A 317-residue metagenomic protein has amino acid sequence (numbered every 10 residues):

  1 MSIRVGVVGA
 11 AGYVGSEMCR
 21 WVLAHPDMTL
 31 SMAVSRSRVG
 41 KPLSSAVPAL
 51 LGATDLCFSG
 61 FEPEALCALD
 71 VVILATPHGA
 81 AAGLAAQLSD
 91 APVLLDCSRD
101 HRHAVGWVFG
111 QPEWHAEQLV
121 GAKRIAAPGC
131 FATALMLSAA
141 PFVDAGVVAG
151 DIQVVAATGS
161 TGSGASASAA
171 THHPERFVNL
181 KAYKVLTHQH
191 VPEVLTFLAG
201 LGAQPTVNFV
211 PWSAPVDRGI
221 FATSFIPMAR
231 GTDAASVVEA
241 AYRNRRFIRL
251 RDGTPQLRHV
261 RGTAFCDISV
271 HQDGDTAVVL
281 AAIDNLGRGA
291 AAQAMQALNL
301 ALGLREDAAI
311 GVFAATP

Functional and structural regions predicted by a protein language model:
M1-V185, H271-D273, A308-T316: N-terminal Rossmann-like NAD(P) cofactor-binding subdomain of oxidoreductases, focused on the glycine-rich
G12, H78, A132-M136, K184-P192 (+4 more regions): Electropositive phosphate-/nucleotide-binding environments in soluble metabolic enzymes
V14, G52, P77-A85, F177 (+3 more regions): Short secondary-structure transition/capping segments
E17, W21, L137, P141 (+4 more regions): Alpha-helical scaffold segments in soluble metabolic enzymes
H25, T29-E64, D151, V155-A156 (+1 more regions): C-terminal substrate-binding/catalytic lobe of Rossmann-fold NAD(P)-dependent oxidoreductases
R258-P317: C-terminal helical cap and adjacent loop that interface with cofactors, partners, or active-site loops
